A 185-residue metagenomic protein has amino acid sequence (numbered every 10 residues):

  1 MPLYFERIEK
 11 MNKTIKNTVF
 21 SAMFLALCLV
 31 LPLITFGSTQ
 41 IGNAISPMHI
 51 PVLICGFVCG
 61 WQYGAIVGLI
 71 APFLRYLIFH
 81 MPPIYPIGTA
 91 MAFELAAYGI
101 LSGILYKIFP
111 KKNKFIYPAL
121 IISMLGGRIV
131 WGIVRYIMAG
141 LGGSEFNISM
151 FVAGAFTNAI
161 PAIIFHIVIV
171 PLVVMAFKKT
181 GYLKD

Functional and structural regions predicted by a protein language model:
P2-L25, F109, N113, F146-D185: Alpha-helical transmembrane segments and their cytosolic interface
P2-V58, Q62-Y63: Hydrophobic transmembrane alpha-helices
T18-M23, I50, I54, A65-L69 (+4 more regions): Hydrophobic alpha-helical transmembrane segments
C28-I45, I70-L105, A139-L141: Interfacial aromatic-anchored transmembrane helix boundaries in multi-pass membrane proteins
L33, I100, I104, I108 (+3 more regions): Membrane-interface helix caps of multi-pass small-molecule transporters
A96, I100, M124-I137, I163: Mid-bilayer segments of alpha-helical transmembrane spans in multi-pass integral membrane proteins that mediate
K107-I129, D185: Internal alpha-helical transmembrane segments of multi-pass membrane proteins
